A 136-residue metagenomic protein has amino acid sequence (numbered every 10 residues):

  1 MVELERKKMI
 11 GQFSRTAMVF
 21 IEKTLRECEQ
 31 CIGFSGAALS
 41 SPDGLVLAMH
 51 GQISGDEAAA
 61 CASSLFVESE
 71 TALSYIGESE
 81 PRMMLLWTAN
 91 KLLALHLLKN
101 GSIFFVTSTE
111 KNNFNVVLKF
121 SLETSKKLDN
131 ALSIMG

Functional and structural regions predicted by a protein language model:
V2-F34, D43-G136: Acidic, low-complexity cytosolic segments
